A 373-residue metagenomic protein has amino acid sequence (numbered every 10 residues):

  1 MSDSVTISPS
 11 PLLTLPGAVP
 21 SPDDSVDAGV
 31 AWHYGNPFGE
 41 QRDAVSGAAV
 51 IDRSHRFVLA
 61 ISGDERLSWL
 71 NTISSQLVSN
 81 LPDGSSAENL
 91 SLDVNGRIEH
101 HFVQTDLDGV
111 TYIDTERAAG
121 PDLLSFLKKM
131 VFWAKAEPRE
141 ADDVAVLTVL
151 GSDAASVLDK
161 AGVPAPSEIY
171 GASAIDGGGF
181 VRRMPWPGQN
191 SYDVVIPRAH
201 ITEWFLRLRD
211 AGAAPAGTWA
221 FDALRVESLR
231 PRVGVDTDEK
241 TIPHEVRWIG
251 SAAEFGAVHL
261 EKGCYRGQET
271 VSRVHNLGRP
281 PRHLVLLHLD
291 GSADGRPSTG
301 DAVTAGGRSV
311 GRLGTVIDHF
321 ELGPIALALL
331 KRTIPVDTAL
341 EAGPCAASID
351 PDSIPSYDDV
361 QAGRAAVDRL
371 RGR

Functional and structural regions predicted by a protein language model:
M1-E88, L92, R97-E99, R373: Acidic, proline/glycine-enriched N-terminal capping motif
D3-S4, F102, V246-V258, Y265-Q268 (+1 more regions): Glycine-rich, small/acidic residue-mixed loop/short-helix segments
A49-V50, V58, H100-R232: Acidic, low-complexity central loop/insert segments
G63, I113, G151, V194 (+3 more regions): Residue-level signal for inorganic ion chemistry
E65-L70, G120-L123, A154-L158, A199-R207 (+2 more regions): Short, conserved charged micro-motifs
I73-S79, L127-F132, L208-A213, H275 (+2 more regions): Short, solvent-exposed amphipathic alpha-helical segments in soluble enzyme and RNA/protein-processing domains
D83-S85, P166-S173, L229, G234 (+5 more regions): Glycine-centered loop/turn motifs
V195-H288: Anionic-ligand-binding alpha/beta catalytic cores of soluble enzymes and soluble regulatory domains that recognize
